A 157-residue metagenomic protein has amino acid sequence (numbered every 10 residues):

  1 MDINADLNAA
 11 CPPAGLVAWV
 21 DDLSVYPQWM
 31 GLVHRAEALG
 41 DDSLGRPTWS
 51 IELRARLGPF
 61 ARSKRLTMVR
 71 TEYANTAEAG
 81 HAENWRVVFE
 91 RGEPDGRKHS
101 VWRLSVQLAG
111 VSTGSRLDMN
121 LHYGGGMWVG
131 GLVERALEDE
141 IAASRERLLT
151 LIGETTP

Functional and structural regions predicted by a protein language model:
M1-R46: Hydrophobic ligand-binding cavity/cleft-lining segments
I3-A9, L53, V106, M119-L121: A structural signal for short, well-ordered beta-strand segments
G15-V20, Y26, I51, R70 (+2 more regions): Hydrophobic pocket/interface hotspot
G31, D42, R56-G114, H122 (+1 more regions): Hydrophobic-ligand binding "helix-grip"
A36-E37, W49, V87-F89: Generic structural motif
P47-L53: Ser/Thr-rich, low-complexity intrinsically disordered terminal regions
R116, N120-P157: A conserved amphipathic terminal alpha-helix motif
